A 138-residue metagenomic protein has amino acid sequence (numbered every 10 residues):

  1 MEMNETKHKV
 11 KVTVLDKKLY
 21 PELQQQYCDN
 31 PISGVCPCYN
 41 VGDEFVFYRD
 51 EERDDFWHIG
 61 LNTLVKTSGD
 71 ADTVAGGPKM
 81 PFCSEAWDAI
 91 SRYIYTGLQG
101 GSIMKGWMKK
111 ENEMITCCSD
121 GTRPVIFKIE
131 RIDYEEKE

Functional and structural regions predicted by a protein language model:
M1-E2, I32-V35, E113-C117: Intrinsically disordered, low-complexity boundary segments flanking structured domains
M1-K17, I129-E138: Basic/polar N-terminal segments that are highly enriched at the extreme N-terminus, encompassing both cleavable
N4-T6, Y39-V41, G121-R123: Solvent-exposed loop and beta-edge segments used for protein-protein assembly and interaction
V10, L15-N30: Short, structured beta-strand/loop micro-motifs enriched in basic residues and often containing a Trp
Y20-E22, D55, E135-K137: Residue-level signal for secondary-structure boundary sites
Q26-D55: Short, flexible N-terminal segments of the mature chain
E52-E85: Short, Lys/Arg- and Gly-enriched loop/turn segments at beta-strand edges
S84-E138: Short, compact, well-ordered microdomains
